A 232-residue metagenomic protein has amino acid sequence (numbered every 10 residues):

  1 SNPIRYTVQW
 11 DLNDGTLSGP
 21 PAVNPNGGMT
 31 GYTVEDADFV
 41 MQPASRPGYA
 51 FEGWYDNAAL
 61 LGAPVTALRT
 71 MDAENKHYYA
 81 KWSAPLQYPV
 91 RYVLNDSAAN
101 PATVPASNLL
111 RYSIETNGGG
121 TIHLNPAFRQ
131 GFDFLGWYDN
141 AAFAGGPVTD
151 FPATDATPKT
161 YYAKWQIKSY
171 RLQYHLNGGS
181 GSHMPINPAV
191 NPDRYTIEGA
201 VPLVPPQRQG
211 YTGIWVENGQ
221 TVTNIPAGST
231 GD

Functional and structural regions predicted by a protein language model:
S1-D232: Secondary-structure capping and domain/repeat boundary segments
